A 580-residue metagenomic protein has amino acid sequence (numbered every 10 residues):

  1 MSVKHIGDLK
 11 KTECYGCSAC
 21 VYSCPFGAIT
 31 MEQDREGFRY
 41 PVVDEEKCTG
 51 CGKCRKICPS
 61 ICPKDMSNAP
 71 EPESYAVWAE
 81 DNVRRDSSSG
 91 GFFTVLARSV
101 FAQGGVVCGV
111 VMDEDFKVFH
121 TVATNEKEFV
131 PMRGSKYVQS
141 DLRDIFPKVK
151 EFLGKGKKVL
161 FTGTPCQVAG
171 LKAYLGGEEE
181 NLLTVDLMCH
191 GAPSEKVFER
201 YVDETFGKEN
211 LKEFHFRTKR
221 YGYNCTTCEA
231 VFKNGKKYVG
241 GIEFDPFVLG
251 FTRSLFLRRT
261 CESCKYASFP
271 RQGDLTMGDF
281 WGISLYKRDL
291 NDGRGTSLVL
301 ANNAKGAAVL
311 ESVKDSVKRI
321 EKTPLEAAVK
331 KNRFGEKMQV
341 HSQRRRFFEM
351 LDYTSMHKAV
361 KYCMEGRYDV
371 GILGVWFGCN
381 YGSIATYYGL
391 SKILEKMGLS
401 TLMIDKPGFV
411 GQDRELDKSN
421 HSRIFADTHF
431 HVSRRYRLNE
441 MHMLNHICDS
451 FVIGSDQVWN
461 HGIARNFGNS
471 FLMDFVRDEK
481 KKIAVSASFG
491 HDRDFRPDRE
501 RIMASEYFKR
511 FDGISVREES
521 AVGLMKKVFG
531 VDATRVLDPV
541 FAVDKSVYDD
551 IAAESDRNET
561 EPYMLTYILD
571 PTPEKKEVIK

Functional and structural regions predicted by a protein language model:
M1-K4, E46-K155, T323-H357: Flanking helices and flexible, charged tails adjoining ferredoxin-like Fe-S electron-transfer domains in multi-subunit
V3, E13, A19-V42, G52-P70 (+1 more regions): Iron-sulfur cluster-binding cysteine motifs and their immediate structural context in ferredoxin-like electron-transfer
T12-F26, T49-I61, T164-G170, L257-F269: Local cysteine-cluster metal-coordination motifs and their immediate loop/turn environment, predominantly Fe-S cluster
Q103-V107, K208-R367: Long, compositionally biased charged/polar accessory segments in the mid-to-C-terminal portions of proteins
L183-E204, D478, A484: Short, flexible loop segments at boundaries between secondary-structure elements
C264-K265, G273-D279, L565, P571-K580: Oxyanion-binding "anion nests"
Y368-E506: Aromatic- and Gly/Pro-rich donor/ligand-binding loops that form nucleotide- or phosphate-bearing donor binding pockets
L438-M441, C448, S486-D570: A nucleotide-sugar donor-handling region in carbohydrate enzymes
